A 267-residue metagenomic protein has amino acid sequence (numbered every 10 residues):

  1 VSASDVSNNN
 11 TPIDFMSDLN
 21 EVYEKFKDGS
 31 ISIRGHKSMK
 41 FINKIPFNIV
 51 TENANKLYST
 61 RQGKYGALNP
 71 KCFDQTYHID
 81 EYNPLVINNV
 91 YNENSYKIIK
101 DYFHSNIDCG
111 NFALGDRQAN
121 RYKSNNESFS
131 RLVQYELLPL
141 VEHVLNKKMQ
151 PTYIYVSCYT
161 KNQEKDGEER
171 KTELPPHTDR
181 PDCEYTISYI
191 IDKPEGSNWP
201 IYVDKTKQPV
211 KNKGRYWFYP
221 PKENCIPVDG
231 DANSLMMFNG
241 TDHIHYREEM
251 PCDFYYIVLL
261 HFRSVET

Functional and structural regions predicted by a protein language model:
S2-L145: Non-heme Fe(II)/2-oxoglutarate
V86-N88, Q150-P151, M237-F238, L259: A structural signal for short, well-ordered beta-strand segments and their strand-loop junctions that often border
N89, G240, E249, F262: Active-site donor-binding loop signature of nucleotide-sugar glycosyltransferases
E136-L140, Y155, T186: Generic beta-strand or strand-like secondary-structure segments
L145-Y155: A short coil-to-beta-strand element that immediately follows conserved catalytic motifs
K161-D242, F254-V258, S264-T267: Catalytic core of non-heme Fe(II) oxygenases with the double-stranded beta-helix
Y246-C252: Short proline/glycine-enriched turn/loop segments at secondary-structure junctions
